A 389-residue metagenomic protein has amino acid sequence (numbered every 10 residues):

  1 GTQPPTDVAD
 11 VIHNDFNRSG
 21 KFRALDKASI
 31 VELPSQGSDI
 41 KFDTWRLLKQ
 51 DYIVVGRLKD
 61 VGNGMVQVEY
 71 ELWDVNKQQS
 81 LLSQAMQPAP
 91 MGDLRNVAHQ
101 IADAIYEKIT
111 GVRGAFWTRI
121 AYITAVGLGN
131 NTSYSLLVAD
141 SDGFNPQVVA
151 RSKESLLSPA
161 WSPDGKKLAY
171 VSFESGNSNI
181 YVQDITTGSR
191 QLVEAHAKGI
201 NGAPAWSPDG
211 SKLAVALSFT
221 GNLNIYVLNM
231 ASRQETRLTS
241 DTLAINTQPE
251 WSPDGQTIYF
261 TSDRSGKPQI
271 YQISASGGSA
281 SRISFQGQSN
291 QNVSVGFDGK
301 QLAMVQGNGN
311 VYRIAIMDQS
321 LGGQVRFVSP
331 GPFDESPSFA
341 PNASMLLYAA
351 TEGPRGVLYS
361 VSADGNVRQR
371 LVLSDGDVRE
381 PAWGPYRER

Functional and structural regions predicted by a protein language model:
G1-D43, V54-D60: Short beta-strand->alpha-helix linker/helix-N-cap micro-motif that forms a surface specificity/interaction loop
G37-A104: Amphipathic beta-strand/beta-sheet edge segments enriched in Tyr/Trp
V55, I120-A125, K167-V171, K212-A216 (+3 more regions): Residue position within the beta-strands of beta-propeller blades
G64-Q67, G129-L137, N177-Y181, N222-Y226 (+3 more regions): Structural motif
D103, R113-S141: An edge-strand/N-cap motif at the start of beta-rich repeat modules
V112-T118, S158-K167, P204-K212, P249-T257 (+3 more regions): Blade-terminus and WD-like Trp-Asp/Gly-His loop motifs, strongest in beta-propeller folds
D140-S155, Q183-G202, L228-N246, I273-S289 (+2 more regions): Multi-bladed beta-propeller domains
